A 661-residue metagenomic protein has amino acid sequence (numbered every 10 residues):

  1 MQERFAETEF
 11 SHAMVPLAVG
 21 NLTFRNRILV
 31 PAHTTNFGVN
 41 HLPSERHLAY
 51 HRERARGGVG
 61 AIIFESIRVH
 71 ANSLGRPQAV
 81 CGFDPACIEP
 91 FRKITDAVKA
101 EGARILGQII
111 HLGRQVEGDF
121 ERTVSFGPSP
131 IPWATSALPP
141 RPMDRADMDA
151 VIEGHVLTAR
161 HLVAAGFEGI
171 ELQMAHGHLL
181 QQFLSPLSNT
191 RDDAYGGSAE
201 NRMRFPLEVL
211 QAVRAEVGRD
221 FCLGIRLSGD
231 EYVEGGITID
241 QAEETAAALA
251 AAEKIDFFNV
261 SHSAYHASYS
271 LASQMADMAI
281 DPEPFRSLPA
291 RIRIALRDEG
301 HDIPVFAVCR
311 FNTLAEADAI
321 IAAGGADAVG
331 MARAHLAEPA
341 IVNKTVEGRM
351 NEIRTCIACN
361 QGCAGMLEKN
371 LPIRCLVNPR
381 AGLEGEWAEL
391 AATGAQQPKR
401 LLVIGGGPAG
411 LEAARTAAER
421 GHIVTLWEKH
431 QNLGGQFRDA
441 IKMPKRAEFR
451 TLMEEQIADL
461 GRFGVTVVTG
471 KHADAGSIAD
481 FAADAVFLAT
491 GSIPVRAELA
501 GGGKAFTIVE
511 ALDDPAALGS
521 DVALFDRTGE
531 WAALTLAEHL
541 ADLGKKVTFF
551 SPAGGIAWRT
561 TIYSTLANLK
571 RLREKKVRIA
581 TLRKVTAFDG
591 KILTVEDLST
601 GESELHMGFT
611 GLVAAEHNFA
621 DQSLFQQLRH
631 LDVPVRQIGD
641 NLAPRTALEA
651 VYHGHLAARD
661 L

Functional and structural regions predicted by a protein language model:
M1-I404, P408, E412, T416-E419 (+2 more regions): Flavin-dependent oxidoreductase catalytic cores
G60, E168, D256, D327 (+3 more regions): Conserved acidic residues
L210, E386-Q396, R400, E419 (+5 more regions): Flanking helices and flexible, charged tails adjoining ferredoxin-like Fe-S electron-transfer domains in multi-subunit
A272-M278, D327-A328, F437-K445, R636-A643: Short beta-alpha connecting loops at secondary-structure transitions that line or flank enzyme active sites
H301, G324-G325, F463, A482 (+4 more regions): Short, structured coil segments at secondary-structure junctions
A395-W427, L433, V468-D480, A489-T560 (+2 more regions): Rossmann-like dinucleotide/flavin-binding elements
G435-F481, T560-T586, K591: N-terminal Rossmann-like dinucleotide/flavin-binding domain of flavoprotein oxidoreductases that bind FAD/FMN
